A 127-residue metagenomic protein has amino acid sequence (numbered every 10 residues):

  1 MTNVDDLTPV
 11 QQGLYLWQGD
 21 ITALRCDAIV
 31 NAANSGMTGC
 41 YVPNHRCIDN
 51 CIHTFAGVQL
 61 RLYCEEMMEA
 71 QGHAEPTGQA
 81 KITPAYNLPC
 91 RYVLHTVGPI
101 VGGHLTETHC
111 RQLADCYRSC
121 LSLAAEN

Functional and structural regions predicted by a protein language model:
M1-N127: Macrodomain-like recognition of ADP-ribose-binding/processing modules
